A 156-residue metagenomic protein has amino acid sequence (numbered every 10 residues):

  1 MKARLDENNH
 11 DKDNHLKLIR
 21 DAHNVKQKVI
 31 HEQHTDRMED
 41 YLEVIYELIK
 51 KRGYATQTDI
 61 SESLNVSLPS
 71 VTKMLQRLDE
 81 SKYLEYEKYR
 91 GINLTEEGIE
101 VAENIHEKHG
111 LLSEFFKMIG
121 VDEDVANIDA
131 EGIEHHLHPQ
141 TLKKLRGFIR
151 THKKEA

Functional and structural regions predicted by a protein language model:
M1-L18, I128-A156: C-terminal regulatory/oligomerization modules of transcriptional regulators
N24, K28-V66: N-terminal helix-turn-helix DNA-binding core of bacterial DNA-binding proteins
R37-D40, T56, E97, K108 (+1 more regions): N-terminal positioning helix adjacent to the helix-turn-helix/winged-helix DNA-binding module
V44, S70, M74-R77, Y83 (+3 more regions): Residue-level recognition of specific faces of alpha-helices
Q57-I92: Canonical helix-turn-helix DNA-binding module
S63, V101, M118: Residues within the alpha-helical elements of helix-turn-helix
R90-K108: Basic, amphipathic "hinge/linker" alpha-helix immediately C-terminal to the N-terminal HTH DNA-binding motif
H106-P139: Arg/Lys-rich, alpha-helical DNA-contact motif
